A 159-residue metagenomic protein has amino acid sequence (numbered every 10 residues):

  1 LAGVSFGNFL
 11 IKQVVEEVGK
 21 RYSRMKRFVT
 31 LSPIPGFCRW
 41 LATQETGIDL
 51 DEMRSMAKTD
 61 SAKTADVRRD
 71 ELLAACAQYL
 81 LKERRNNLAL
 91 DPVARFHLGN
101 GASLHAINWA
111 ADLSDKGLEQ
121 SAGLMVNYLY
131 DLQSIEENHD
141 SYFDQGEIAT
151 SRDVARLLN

Functional and structural regions predicted by a protein language model:
L1-N159: Extended, composition-driven regions rather than compact fold-specific motifs
